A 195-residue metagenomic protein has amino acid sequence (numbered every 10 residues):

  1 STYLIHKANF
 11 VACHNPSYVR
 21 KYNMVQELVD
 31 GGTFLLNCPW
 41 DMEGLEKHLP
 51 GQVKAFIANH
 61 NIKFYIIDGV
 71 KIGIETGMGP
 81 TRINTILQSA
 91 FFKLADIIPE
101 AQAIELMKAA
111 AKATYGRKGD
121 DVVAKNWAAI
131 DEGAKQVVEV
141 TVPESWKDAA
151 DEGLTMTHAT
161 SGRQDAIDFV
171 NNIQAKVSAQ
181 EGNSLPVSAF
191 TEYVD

Functional and structural regions predicted by a protein language model:
S1-V11: Anionic-ligand anchoring segments at beta-strand to alpha-helix junctions in alpha/beta enzyme folds, i.e., glycine
Y3, L45, I74-G79, I83 (+3 more regions): Catalytic cores of large soluble enzymes that bind and process phosphate-bearing ligands
C13, L35-L36, Q88: Redox-cofactor binding/interface segments in oxidoreductases and associated redox assembly factors
N15-V19, P39-M42, G69-I72, K93 (+1 more regions): Short, glycine-/Ser/Thr-/acidic-enriched flexible segments
V25-F64: ADP-ribose/adenylate-binding Rossmann-like module
H48-T114: Short alpha-helices
A103-I104, G116-D195: Ferredoxin-type iron-sulfur electron-transfer modules and their immediate structural context
